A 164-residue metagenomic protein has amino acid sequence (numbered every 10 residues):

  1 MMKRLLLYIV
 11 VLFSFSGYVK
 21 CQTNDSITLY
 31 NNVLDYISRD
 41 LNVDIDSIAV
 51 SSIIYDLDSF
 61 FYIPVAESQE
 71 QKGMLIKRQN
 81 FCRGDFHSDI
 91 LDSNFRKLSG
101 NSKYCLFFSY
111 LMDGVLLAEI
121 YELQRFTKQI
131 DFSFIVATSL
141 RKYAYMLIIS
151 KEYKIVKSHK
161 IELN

Functional and structural regions predicted by a protein language model:
M1-L29: Bacterial Sec-dependent N-terminal signal peptides
N24-F132: Surface-exposed acidic loop/strand-edge motifs in secreted or periplasmic proteins that form small linear binding
Y55, I63, Y143-L147, H159-I161: Generic detection of short hydrophobic beta-strand segments and adjacent strand-loop junctions
R96-G100, S139-Y143, L163-N164: Protease-labile, long low-complexity intrinsically disordered regions enriched in Pro/Ser/Thr
I135-S139, Y145-E152: Short, exposed beta-strand-loop hairpins at the edges of beta-sheets in extracellular/periplasmic proteins
S150-N164: Short, low-complexity, Pro/Ser/Thr/Gly-rich segments in the mature regions of secreted, periplasmic
